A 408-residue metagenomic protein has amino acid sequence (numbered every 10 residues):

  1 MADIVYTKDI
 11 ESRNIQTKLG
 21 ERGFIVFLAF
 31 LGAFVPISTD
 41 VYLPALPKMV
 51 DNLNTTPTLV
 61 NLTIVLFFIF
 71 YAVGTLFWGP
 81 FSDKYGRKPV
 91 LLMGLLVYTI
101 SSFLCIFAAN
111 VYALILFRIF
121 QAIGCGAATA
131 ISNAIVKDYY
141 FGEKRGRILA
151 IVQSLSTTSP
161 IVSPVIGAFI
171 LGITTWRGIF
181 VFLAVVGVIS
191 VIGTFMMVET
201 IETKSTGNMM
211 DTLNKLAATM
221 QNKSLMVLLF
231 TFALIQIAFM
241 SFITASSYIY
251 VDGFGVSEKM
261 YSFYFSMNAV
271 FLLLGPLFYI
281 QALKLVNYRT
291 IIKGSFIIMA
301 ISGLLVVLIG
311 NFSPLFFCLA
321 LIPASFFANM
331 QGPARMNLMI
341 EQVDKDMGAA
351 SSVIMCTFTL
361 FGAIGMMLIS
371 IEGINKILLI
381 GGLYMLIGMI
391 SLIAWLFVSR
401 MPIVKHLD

Functional and structural regions predicted by a protein language model:
K8-K18, T200-L229: Juxtamembrane intracellular "pre-TM" segments in multi-pass secondary transporters
N54, G86, F107-A113, G124 (+1 more regions): Helix-breaking motifs and short loop linkers at transmembrane-helix boundaries and internal kinks in secondary membrane
V73-Y112: Conserved MFS/SLC helix-loop-helix module at the cytosolic interface between two early adjacent transmembrane helices
T75-Y85, G275-Y288: Helix-to-loop junctions at the C-terminal end of transmembrane segments in multipass secondary transporters
V97, S101-L104, Y112-F120, L315-P323: Paired small-residue
A113, G142, A150-F195: Helix-loop-helix hairpin linking two adjacent transmembrane segments in secondary transporters
F117-T158: Cytoplasmic helix-loop-helix junction between adjacent transmembrane helices in 12-TM secondary transporters
I340-K376, Y384: A late C-terminal transmembrane helix in Major Facilitator Superfamily
